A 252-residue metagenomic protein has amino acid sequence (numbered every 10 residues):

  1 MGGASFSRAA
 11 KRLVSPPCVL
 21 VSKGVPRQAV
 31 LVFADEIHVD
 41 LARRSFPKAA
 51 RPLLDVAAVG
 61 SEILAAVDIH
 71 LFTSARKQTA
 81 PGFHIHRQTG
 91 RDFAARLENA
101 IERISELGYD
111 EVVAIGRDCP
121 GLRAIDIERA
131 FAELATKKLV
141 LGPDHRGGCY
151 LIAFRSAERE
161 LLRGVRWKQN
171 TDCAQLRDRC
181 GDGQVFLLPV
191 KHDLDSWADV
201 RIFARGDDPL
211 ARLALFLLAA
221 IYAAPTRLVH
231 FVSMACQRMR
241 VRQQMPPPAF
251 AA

Functional and structural regions predicted by a protein language model:
A10-D40: N-terminal nucleotide-binding beta1-loop-alpha1 segment
A49-D68: A short, N-terminal amphipathic alpha-helix
F72-Q78: Short, polar loop motifs at secondary-structure junctions
P81-V112, Q169: Short phosphate-binding loop-to-helix
I115-R117: Active-site acidic Asp-centered loop
L122-R146: Conserved donor-nucleotide/metal-binding helix-loop-beta segment in metal-dependent transferases, i.e., the alpha-helix
R155-R179: Short, glycine-/small-residue-rich phosphate/pyrophosphate-handling segment
A174-A252: Conserved alpha/beta core of the MobA/IspD/sugar-nucleotide pyrophosphorylase nucleotidyltransferase superfamily
